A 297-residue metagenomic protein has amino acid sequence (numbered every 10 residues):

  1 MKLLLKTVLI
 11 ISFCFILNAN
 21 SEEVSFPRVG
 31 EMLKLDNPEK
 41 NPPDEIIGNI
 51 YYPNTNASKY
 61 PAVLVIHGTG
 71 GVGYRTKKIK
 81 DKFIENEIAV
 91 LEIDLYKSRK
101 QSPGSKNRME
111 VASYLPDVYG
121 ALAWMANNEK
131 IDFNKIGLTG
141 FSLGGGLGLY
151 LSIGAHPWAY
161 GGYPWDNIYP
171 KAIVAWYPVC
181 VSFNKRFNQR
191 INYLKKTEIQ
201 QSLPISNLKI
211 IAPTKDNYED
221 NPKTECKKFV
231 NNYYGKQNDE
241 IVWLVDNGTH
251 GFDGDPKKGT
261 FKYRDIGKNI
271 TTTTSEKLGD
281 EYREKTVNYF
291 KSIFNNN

Functional and structural regions predicted by a protein language model:
N20-A57: N-terminal cap/lid segment of alpha/beta-hydrolase-fold proteins
N56-Y60, V65-P103, S182-F183, N217-N221: Short substrate-entry loop that stabilizes the transition state in hydrolases
S98-L122, N127, D132: Catalytic nucleophile-loop/oxyanion-hole region of alpha/beta-hydrolase and closely related hydrolase-like folds
Y119-L203: Primarily recognizes the serine-hydrolase "nucleophile elbow" in alpha/beta-hydrolase and SGNH/GDSL folds
P204, I210-A212: Short beta-strand/loop motif that positions the catalytic acidic residue of the alpha/beta-hydrolase fold
D220-N232: Short alpha-helix in the alpha/beta-hydrolase fold that links the catalytic acid
Q237-N297: C-terminal catalytic histidine-bearing segment of alpha/beta-hydrolase fold enzymes
